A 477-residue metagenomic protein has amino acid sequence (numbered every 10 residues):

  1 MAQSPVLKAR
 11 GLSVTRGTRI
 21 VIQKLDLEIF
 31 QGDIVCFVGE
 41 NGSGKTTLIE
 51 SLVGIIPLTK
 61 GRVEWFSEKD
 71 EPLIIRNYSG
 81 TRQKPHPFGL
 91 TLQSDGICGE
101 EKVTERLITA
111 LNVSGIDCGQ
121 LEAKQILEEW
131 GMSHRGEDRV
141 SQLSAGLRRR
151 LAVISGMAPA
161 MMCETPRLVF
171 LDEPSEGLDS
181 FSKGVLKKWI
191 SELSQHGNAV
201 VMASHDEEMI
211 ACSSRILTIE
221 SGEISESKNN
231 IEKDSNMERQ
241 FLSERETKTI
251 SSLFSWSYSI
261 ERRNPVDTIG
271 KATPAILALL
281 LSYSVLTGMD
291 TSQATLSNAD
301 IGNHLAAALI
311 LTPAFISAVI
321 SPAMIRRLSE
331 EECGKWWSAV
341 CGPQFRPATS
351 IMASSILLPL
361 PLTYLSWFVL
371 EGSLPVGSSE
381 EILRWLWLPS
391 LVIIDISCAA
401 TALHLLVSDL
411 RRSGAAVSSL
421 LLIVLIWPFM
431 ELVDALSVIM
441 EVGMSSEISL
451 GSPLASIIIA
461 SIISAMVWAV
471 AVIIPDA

Functional and structural regions predicted by a protein language model:
V38-E40: The feature captures the beta-strand-to-loop junction immediately N-terminal to the Walker
V53: Helix-to-loop junction immediately C-terminal to a conserved catalytic motif
G61-K84: Conserved ABC transporter NBD signature motif
S94, G99-G115: Q-loop/switch helix immediately C-terminal to the Walker
I108, Q120-R135: Conserved ABC ATPase "signature" region
D172, L178-D179: ABC-family nucleotide-binding domains
S282, L286, N303-R326: Long, hydrophobic alpha-helical segments
